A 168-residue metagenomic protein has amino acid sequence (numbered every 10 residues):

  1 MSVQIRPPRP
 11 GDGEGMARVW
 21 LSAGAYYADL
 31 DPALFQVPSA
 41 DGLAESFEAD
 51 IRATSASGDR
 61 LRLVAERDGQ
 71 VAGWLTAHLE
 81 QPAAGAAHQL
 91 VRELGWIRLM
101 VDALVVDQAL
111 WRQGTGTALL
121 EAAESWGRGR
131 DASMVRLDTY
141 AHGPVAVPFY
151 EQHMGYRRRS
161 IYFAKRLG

Functional and structural regions predicted by a protein language model:
M1-E14, R18, S22-A25, D29: Conserved N-terminal entry element of GNAT/NAT acetyltransferase domains
L21-D50: Conserved GNAT-fold acetyl-CoA-binding loop/helix
E48-L63, P82, M100: A short helix-loop-beta-strand connector motif used in the catalytic cores of GNAT acetyltransferases and, in some
V64, Q70-H78, M100, V105: Conserved beta-strand in the GNAT
T76-M100: Conserved acyl-donor/pantetheine-binding loop and adjacent beta-alpha core of acyl/acetyltransferases and related
L110, G114-A122: Conserved acetyl-CoA pyrophosphate-binding loop and the N-cap/start of the following alpha-helix in GNAT-like
W111, L137-A146, A164-G168: Conserved beta-strand-loop-alpha-helix junction that forms the acyl-donor binding cleft
L120, G127-T139: Conserved GNAT acetyl-CoA-binding A-motif
